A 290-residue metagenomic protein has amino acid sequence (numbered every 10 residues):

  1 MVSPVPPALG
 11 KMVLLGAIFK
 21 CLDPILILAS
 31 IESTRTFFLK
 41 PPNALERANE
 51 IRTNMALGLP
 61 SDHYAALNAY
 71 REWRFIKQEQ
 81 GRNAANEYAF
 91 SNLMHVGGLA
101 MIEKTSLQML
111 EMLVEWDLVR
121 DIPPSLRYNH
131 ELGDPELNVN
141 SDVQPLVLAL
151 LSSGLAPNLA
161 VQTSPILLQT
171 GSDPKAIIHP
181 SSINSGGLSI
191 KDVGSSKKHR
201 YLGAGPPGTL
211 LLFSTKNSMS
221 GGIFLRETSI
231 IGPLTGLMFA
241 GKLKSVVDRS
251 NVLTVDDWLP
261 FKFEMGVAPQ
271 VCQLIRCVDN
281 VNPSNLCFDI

Functional and structural regions predicted by a protein language model:
M1-D257: Second RecA-like catalytic domain
I177, P260-I290: Charged, non-catalytic accessory extensions
